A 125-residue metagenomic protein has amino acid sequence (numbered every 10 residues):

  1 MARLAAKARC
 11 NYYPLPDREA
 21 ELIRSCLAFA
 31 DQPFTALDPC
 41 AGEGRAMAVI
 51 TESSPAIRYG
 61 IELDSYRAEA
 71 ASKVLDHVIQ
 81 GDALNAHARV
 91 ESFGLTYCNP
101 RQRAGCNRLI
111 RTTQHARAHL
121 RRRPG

Functional and structural regions predicted by a protein language model:
M1-G125: Class I S-adenosyl-L-methionine-dependent methyltransferase catalytic core
